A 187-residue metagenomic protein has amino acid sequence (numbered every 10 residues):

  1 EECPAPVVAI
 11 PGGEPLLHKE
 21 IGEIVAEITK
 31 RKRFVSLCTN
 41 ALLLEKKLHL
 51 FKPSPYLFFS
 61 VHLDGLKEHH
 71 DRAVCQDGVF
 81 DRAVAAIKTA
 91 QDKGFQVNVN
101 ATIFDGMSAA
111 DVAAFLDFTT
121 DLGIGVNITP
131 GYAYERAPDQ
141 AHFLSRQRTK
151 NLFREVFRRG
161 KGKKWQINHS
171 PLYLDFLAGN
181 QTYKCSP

Functional and structural regions predicted by a protein language model:
E1-L50, S54-P55: Conserved alpha-helical substructure of the radical SAM core
R31, L57-D64, H69-S186: Radical SAM enzyme [4Fe-4S]-AdoMet core and its adjacent flexible, acidic and glycine-rich loops/tails across
